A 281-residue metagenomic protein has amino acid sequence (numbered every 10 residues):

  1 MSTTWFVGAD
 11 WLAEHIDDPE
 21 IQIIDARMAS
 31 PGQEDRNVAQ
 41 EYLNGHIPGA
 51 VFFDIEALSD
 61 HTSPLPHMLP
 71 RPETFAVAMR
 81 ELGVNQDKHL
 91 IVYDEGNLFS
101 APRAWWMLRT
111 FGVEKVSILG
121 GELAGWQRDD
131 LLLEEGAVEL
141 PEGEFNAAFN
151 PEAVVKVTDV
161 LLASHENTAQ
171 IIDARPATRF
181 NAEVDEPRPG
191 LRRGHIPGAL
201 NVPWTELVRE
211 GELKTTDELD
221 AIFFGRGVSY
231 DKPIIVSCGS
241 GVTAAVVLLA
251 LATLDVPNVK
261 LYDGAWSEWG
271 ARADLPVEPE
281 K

Functional and structural regions predicted by a protein language model:
M1-K281: Cytosolic catalytic domains that perform sulfur/thiol-centered chemistry
